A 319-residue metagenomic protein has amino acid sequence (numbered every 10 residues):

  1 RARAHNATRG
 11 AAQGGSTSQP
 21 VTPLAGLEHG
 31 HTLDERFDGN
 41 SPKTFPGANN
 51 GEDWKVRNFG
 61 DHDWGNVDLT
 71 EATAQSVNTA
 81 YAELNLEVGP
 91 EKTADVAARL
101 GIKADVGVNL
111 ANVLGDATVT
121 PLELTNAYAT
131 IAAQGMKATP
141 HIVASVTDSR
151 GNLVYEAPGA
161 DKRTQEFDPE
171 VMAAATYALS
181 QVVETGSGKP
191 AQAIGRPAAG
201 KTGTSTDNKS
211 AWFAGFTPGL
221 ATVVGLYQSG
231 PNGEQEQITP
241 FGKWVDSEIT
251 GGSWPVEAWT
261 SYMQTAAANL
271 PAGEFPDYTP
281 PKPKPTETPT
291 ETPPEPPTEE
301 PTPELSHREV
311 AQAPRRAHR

Functional and structural regions predicted by a protein language model:
R1-G14, S18, E71, T118-K284: A penicillin-recognizing enzyme superfamily signal
R1-V21, H29, L33-S41, V67 (+1 more regions): Short active-site loop at a secondary-structure junction that contains or immediately precedes the catalytic residue(s)
L24: Extracellular glycan-interaction surfaces
L27, L86, A98, A132: Short polybasic/polar patches that bind polyanions
L27-E35, K103-D105, A133-A138, P231: Secondary-structure transition/capping motifs at alpha-helix termini and the adjoining loop/turn into the next element
H31-T93, N109, K137, S149-Q181: Conserved catalytic neighborhood of penicillin-recognizing serine enzymes
G51-R57, G89-N126: Mid-domain, small-residue-enriched loop/turn segments at the edges of structured enzyme/sensor domains
D277-R319: Proline/serine/threonine-rich low-complexity "mucin-like" segments in extracytoplasmic/periplasmic regions that act as
